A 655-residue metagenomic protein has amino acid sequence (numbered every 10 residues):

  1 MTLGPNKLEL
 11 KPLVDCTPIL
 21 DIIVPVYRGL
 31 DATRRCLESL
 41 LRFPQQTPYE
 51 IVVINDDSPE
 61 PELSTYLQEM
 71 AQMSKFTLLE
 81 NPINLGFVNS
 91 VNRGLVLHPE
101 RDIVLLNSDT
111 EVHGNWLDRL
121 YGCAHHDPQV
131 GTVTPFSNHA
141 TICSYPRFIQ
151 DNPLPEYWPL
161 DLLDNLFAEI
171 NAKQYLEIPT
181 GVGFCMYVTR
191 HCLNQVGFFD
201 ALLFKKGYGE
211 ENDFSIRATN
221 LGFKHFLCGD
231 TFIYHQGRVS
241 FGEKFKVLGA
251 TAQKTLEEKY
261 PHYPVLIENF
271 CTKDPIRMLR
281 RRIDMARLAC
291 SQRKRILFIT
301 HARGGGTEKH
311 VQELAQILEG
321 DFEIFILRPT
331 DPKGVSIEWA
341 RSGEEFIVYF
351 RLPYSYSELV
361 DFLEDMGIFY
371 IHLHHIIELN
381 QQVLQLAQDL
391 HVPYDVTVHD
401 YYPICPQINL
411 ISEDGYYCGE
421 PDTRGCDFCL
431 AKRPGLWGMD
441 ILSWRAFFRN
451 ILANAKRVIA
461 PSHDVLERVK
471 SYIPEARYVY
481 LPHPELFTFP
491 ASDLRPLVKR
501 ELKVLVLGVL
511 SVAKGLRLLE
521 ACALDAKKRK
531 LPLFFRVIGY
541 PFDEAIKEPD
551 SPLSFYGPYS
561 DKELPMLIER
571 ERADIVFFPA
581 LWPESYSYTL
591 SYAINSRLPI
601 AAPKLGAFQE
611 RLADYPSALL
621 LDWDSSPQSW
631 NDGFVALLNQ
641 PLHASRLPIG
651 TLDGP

Functional and structural regions predicted by a protein language model:
M1-I19, D31-A32, Y157, D161-A168 (+8 more regions): Non-catalytic membrane-proximal stalk/linker segments that position and tether the catalytic domains
L41-E80: Acidic donor-binding segment of Leloir-type glycosyltransferases
M70-T77, F542-R570: Nucleotide-activated donor-binding/catalytic signature segment of Leloir-type glycosyltransferases, i.e., the conserved
N81-H98, G114: Glycine-rich, basic loop-to-helix element that forms the pyrophosphate-binding segment of sugar-nucleotide handling
V88, V96, H139, N152-H191 (+1 more regions): A recurrent flexible, glycine/aromatic-enriched loop bordering the glycosyltransferase active site that acts as
E111-D151: Conserved donor NDP-sugar-binding/catalytic core segment of glycosyltransferases
N115-Y121, E177-G197, L202-F232: A short, conserved alpha-helix in the catalytic core of glycosyltransferases
G419-R457: Membrane-proximal helix-turn-helix segments that form the acceptor-binding/catalytic region of lipid-linked
